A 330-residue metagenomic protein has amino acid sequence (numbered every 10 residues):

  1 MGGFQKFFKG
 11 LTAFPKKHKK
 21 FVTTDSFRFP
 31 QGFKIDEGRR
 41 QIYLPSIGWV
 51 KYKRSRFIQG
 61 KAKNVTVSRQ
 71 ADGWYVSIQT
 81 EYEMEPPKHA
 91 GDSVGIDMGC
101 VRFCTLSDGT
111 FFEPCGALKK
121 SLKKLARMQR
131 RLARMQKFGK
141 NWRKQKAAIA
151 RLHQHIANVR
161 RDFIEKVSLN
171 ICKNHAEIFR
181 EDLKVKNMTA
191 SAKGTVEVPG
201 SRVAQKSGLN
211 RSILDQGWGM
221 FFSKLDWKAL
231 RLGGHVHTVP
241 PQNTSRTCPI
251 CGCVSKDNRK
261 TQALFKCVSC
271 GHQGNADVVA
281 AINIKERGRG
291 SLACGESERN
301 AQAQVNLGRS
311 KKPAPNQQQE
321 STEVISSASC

Functional and structural regions predicted by a protein language model:
M1-Q70, G194, R211, D215: Acidic carboxylate diad motif detector
R54-K61, R69-C330: Positively charged, helix-rich recognition surfaces that bind polyanionic ligands
